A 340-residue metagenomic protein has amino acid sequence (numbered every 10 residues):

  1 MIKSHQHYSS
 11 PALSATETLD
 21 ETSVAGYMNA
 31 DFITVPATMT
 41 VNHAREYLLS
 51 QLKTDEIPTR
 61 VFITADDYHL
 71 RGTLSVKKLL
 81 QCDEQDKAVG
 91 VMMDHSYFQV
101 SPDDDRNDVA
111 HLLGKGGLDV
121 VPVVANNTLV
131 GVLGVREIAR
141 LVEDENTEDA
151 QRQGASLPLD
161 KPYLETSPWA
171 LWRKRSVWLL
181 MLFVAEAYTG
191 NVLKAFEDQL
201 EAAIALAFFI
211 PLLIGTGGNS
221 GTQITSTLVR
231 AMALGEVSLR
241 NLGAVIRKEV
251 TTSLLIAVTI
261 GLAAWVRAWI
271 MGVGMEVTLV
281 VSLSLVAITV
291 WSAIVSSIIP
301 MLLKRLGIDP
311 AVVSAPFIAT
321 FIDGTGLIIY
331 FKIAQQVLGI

Functional and structural regions predicted by a protein language model:
M1-I210: Cytosolic regulatory modules rich in charged/polar residues
N146-W291, I298-F321, I329-I340: Alpha-helical transmembrane segments and their membrane-interface boundaries that form or gate the permeation pathway
T325: Active-site His/Glu-centered metal-binding helix of metallohydrolases
